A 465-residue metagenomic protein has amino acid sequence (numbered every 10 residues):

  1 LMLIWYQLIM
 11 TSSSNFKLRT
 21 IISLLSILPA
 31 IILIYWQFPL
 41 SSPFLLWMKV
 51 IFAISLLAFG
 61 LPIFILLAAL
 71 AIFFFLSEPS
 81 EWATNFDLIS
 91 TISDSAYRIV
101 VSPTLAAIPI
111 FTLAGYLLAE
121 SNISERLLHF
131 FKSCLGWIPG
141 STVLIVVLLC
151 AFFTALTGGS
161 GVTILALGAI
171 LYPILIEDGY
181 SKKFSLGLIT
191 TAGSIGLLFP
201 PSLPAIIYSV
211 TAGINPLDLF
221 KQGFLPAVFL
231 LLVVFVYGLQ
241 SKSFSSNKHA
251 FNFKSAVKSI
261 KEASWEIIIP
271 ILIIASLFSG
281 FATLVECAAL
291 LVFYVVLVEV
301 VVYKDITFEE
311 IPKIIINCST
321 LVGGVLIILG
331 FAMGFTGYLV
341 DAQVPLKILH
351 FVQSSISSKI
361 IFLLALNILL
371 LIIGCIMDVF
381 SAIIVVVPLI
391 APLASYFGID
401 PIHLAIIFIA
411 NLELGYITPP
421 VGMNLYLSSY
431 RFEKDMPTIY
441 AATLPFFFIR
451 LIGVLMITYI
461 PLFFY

Functional and structural regions predicted by a protein language model:
L1-Y465: Alpha-helical transmembrane segments of multi-pass membrane transport proteins
